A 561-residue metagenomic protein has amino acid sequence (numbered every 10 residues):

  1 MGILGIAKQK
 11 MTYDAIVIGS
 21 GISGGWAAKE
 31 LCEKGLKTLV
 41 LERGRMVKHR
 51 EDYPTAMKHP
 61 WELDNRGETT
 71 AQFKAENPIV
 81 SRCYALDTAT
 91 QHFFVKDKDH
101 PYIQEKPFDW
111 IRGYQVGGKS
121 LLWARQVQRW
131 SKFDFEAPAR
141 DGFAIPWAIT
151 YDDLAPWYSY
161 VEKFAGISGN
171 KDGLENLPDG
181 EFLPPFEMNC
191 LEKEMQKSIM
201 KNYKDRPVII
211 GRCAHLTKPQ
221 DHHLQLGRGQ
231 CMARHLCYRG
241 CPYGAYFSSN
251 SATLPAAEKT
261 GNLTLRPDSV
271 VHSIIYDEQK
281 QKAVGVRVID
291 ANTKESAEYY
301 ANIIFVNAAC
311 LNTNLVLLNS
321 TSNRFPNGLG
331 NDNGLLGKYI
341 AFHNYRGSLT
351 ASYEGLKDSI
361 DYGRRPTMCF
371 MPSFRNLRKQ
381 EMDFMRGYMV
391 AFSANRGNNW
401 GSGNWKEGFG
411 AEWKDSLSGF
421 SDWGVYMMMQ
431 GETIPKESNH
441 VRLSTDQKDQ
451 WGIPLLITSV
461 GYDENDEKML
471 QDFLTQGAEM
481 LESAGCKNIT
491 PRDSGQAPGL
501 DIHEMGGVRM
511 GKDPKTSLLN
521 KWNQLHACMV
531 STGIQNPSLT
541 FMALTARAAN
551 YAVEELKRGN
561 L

Functional and structural regions predicted by a protein language model:
M1-T12: A short, basic/flexible loop-to-alpha-helix module at the beginning of a structural domain
A15-V40: N-terminal Rossmann-like FAD-binding beta1-loop-alpha1 element of flavoenzymes
E33, K37, G44-D64, Y243 (+6 more regions): Glycine-rich loop(s) and the adjacent beta-strand/alpha-helix scaffold that form part
H49-D52, S168-G180, K487-Q496, R558-L561: Short, glycine/acidic-rich hinge or "gate" loops at secondary-structure transitions that mediate conformational
H49-Y53, A124-R125, D134-P138, Q220-D221 (+3 more regions): Short, solvent-exposed loop/turn and secondary-structure capping segments
D64-A71, A75-D109, Y114-Q115, A124-R129 (+3 more regions): Conserved redox-cofactor binding core of oxidoreductases
Q91-K119, W123, V127-R129, W147-Y151 (+6 more regions): FAD cofactor-binding and catalytic pocket of flavoenzymes
I209-T217, R234-C237, H272-I275, D422-T433 (+3 more regions): A glycine-rich dinucleotide-binding beta-alpha-beta segment and adjacent secondary-structure elements that constitute
